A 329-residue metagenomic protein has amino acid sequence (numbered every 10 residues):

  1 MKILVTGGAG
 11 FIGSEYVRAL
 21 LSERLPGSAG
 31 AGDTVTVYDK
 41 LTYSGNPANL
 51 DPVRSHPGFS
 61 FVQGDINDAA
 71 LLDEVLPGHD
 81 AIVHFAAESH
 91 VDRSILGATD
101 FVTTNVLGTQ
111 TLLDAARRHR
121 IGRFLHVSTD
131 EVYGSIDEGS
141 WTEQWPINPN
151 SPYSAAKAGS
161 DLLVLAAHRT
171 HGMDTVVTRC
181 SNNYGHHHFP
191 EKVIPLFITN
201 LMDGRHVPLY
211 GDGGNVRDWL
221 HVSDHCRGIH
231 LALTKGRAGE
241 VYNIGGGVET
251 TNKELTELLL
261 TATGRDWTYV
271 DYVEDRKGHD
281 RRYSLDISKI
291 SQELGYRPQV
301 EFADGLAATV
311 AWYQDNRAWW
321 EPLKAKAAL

Functional and structural regions predicted by a protein language model:
M1-N183, A308, Y313-N316, P322-L329: N-terminal Rossmann-like NAD(P)+-binding domain of SDR-like oxidoreductases, especially those catalyzing
I12, G45, A70, H188 (+2 more regions): Residues that form or flank phosphate/diphosphate-binding pockets in enzymes that use nucleotide phosphates
E15, A48, E74, R93-L96 (+6 more regions): Generic recognition of short, well-ordered alpha-helical segments
Y16-A19, G30-T36, G64, A81 (+2 more regions): C-terminal substrate-binding subdomain of Rossmann-fold SDR/epimerase-dehydratase oxidoreductases
S44-N46, G134-S135, H186, T251-N252 (+1 more regions): A short beta-to-alpha transition loop/helix N-cap that caps and shapes the active-site region
V53, G139, P190-I198, L259: A glycine/serine/threonine-rich, flexible loop-to-helix segment that serves as the NAD(P) cofactor-binding "lid"
A98, T178, P190-E191, G236: Active-site loop immediately N-terminal to the catalytic Tyr-X3-Lys motif of short-chain dehydrogenase/reductase
G122-L125, G134-D137, H188, M202 (+1 more regions): Proline-centered turn/helix-capping motifs that create local helix->coil transitions or kinks
